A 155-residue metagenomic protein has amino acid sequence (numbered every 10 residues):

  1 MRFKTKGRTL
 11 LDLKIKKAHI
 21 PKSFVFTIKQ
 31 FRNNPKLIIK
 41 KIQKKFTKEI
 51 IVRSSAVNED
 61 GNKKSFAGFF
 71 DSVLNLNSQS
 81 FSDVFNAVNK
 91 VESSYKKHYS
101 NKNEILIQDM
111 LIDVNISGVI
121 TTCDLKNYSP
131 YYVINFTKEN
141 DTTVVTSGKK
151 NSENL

Functional and structural regions predicted by a protein language model:
M1-L155: Nucleotide/phosphate-binding sheet-loop regions of phosphoryl- and nucleotidyl-transfer enzymes
